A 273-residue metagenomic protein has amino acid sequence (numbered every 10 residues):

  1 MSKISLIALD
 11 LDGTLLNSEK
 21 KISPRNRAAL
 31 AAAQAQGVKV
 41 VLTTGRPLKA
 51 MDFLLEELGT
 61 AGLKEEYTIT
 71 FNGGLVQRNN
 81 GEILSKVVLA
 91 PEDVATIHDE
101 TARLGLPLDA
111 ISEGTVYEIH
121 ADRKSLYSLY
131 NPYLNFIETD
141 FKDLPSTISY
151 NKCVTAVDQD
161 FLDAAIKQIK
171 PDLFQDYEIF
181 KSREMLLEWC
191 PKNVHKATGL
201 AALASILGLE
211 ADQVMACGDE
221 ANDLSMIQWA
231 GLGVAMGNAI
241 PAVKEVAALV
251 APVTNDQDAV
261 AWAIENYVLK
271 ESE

Functional and structural regions predicted by a protein language model:
S2-L6, S23, E188-E273: Mg2+-dependent phosphoryl-transfer enzymes with acidic/Ser/Thr/Gly-rich catalytic loops
K3-E19: Asp-based phosphoryl-transfer active-site loop
P24-K124: Active-site phosphate-binding/coordination module
N26, M51-L55, A165, I169 (+3 more regions): Hydrophobic packing residues within well-ordered alpha-helices of enzyme cores
G37-V41, E65-E66, K152, D212-Q213 (+1 more regions): Short active-site oxyanion
V41, I69, D109, F180 (+2 more regions): Structural detector of well-ordered beta-strand residues that form the stable sheet scaffold of enzyme domains
L58, K64, N72, L173-Q175 (+2 more regions): Short, structured coil segments at secondary-structure junctions
E100, L104-C217, D223: Conserved acidic, metal-coordinating active-site core of Asp-based, Mg2+-dependent phosphoryl-transfer enzymes
